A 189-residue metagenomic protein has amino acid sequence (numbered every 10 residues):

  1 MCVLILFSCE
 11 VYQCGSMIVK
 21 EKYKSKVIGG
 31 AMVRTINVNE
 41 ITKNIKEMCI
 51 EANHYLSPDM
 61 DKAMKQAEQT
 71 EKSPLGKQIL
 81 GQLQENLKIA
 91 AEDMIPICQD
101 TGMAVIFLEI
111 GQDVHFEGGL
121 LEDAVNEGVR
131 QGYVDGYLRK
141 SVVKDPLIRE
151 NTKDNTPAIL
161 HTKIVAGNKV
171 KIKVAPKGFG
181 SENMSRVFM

Functional and structural regions predicted by a protein language model:
M1-S8: Hydrophobic alpha-helical signal peptides and transmembrane signal-/tail-anchor segments that drive secretory-pathway
C9, C14-G15, V19, Y23-M189: Non-transmembrane, aqueous-exposed alpha-helical and coiled segments at domain scale
